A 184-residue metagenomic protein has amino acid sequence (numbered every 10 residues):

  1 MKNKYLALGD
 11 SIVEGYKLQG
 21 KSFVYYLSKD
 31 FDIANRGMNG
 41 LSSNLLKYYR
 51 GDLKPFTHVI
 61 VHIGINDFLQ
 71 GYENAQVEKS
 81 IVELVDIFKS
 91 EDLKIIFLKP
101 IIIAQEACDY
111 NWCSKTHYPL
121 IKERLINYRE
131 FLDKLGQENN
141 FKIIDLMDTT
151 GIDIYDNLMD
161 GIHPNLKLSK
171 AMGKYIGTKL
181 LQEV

Functional and structural regions predicted by a protein language model:
K2-A7, I12-I87, R124: Conserved SGNH/GDSL esterase-like catalytic core that processes O-acyl groups on lipids and polysaccharides
A7-L8, F97, I143: A structural signal for the hydrophobic beta-strands that form the central parallel beta-sheet of Rossmann-like
Q19-G20, Y48, A107-N111, I154-N157: Short aromatic-enriched loop/helix-cap "lid" or pocket-rim segments at secondary-structure transitions that line
N35-G37, K99, D145-M147: Residue-level recognition of beta-strand->loop/alpha-helix junctions
L46, N157-V184: Histidine-centered active-site loop/cap adjacent to the catalytic His in serine esterases/O-acetyl transfer systems
H62, L98-K99: Alpha/beta-hydrolase-fold catalytic nucleophile elbow
S90-I95, F141: A short helix->loop->beta-strand "cap" motif at the edges of active sites that frequently abuts
A107-L146: Substrate-gating cap/lid alpha-helix
